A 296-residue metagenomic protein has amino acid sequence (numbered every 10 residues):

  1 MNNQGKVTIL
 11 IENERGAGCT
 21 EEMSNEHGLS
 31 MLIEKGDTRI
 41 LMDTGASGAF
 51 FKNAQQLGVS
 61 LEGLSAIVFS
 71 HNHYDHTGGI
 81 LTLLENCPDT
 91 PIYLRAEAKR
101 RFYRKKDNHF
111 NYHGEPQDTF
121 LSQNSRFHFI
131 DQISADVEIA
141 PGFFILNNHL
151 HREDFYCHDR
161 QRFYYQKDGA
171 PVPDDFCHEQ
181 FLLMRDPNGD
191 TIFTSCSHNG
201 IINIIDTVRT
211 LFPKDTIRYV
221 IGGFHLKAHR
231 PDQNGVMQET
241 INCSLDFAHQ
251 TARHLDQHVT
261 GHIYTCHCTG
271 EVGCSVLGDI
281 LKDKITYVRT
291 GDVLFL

Functional and structural regions predicted by a protein language model:
M1-E22, Q161-P173, H225-S244: Glycine-rich phosphate-binding "P-loop"
G5-L57, D175, E179-T194: Conserved beta-strand hairpin/beta-sheet module of binuclear metal-dependent hydrolase folds, prominently
T8, V68, Y93, D131 (+3 more regions): Hydrophobic/aromatic beta-strand patches that form the interior of the parallel beta-sheet core in alpha/beta enzyme
E12-E14, T44-S47, N72, E97-A98 (+4 more regions): Active-site metal-binding loops of divalent metal-dependent hydrolases
A49-R100, T210-V220, H262: Active-site metal-binding motif and surrounding structural segment of the metallo-beta-lactamase
Y74-H76, P91, A170-T290: Cap/insert and terminal regions of metallo-dependent hydrolase folds
G78-C87, H109-N111, C274-I280: Metal-dependent catalytic neighborhoods of phosphoester/phosphodiester hydrolases
A98-Q180, T286-L296: Metallo-beta-lactamase
